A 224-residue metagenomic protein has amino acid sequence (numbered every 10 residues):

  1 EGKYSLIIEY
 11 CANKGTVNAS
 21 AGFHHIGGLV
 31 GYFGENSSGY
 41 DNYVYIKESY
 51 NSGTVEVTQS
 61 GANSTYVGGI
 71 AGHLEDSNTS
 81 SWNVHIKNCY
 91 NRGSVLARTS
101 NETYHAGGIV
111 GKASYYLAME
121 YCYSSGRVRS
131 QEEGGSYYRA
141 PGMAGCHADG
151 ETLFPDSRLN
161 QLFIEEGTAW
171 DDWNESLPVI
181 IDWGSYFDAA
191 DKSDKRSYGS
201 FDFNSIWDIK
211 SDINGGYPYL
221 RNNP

Functional and structural regions predicted by a protein language model:
E1-P224: Predominantly extracellular beta-rich ligand-binding scaffolds that present long acidic/polar faces for carbohydrate
